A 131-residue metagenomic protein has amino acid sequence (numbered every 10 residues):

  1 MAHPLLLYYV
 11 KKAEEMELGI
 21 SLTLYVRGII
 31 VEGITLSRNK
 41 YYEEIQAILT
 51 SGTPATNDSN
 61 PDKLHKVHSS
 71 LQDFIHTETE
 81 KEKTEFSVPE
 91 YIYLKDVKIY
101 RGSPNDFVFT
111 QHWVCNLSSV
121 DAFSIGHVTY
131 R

Functional and structural regions predicted by a protein language model:
M1-R131: Conserved RNA-binding domains used in RNP assembly and mRNA/RNA metabolism
